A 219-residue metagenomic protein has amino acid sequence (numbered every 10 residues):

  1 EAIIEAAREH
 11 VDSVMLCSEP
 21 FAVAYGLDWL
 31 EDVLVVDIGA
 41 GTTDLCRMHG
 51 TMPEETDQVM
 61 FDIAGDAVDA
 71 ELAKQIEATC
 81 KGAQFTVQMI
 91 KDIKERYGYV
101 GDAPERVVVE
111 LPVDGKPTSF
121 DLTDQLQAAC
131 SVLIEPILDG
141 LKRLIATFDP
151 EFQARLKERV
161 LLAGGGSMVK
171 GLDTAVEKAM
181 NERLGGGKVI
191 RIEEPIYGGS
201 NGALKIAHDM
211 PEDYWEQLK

Functional and structural regions predicted by a protein language model:
E1-I38, M48-L138, K142-V160, S167-G198 (+1 more regions): Nucleotide/phosphate-binding catalytic cleft detector across ATP-hydrolyzing and phosphate-transferring enzymes
G41-T42: Short acidic, Gly/Ser-rich segments with clustered Asp/Glu that frequently serve as metal-coordination loops in enzyme
